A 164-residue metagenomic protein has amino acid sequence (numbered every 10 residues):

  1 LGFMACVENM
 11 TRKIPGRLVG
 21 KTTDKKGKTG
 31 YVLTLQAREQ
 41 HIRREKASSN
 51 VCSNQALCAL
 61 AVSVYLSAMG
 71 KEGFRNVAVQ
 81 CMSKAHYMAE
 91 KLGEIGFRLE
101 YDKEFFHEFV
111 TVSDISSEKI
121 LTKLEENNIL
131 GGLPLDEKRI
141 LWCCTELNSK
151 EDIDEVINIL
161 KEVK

Functional and structural regions predicted by a protein language model:
L1-I95, L99-D102: Active-site C-terminal subdomain of aminotransferase-like
E72-E155: Conserved C-terminal alpha-helix-loop-beta "cap" of PLP-dependent enzymes that closes/shapes the active-site mouth
I159-V163: C-terminal alpha-helix
